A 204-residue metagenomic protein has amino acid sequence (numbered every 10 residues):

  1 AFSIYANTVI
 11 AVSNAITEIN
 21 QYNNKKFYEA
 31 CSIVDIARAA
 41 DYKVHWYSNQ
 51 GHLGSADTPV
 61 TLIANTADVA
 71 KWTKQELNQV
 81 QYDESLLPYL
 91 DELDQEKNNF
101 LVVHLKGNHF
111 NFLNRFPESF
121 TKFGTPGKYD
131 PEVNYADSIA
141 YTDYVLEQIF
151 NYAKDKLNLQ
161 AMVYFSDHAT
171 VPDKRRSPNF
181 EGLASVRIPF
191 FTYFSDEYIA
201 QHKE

Functional and structural regions predicted by a protein language model:
A1-K122, R187, E204: Active-site-proximal alpha/beta segments of enzymes that process anionic O-linked groups
N20, F194-I199: Short loop segments at secondary-structure junctions
N24-C31, K128-A140, E181-V186, I199-E204: A short beta-strand-to-alpha-helix junction
E29-I33, Y82, L86-Y89, P131 (+3 more regions): Stable alpha-helical elements in mature extracytoplasmic
W46-S48, F100-G107, A136-I139, A161-S166 (+1 more regions): Short beta-strand segments
T121-E132, D167: Conserved small/aromatic sequence motifs within transmembrane helices
Y141-F180: Metal-dependent active-site segment of extracytoplasmic phospho-/sulfohydrolases and closely related
